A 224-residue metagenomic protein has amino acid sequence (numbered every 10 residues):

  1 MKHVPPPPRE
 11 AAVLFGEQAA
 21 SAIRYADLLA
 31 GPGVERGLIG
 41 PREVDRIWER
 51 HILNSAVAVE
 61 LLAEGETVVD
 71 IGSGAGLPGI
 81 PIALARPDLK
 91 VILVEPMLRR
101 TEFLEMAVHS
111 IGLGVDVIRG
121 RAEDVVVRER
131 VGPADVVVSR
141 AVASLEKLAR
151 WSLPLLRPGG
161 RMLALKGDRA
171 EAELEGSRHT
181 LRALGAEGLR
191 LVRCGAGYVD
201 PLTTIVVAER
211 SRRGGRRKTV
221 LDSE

Functional and structural regions predicted by a protein language model:
M1-V69, R99-V115: Class I SAM-dependent transferase core
H3-P6, G76, V94, V131: Selective for proline/serine-rich intrinsically disordered segments in cytosolic/nuclear regulatory regions
G33-V34, L77, L189: Residue-level signal for pocket-adjacent positions within structured domains
R42-E43, H51, V57, L61 (+4 more regions): Solvent-exposed, flexible loop/coil residues
I71-S73: Conserved beta-strand/loop positions that form the S-adenosyl-L-methionine
A75-D88: Conserved SAM-binding loop of SAM-dependent methyltransferases across substrates and taxa, primarily the Class I
L89-E224: S-adenosylmethionine
